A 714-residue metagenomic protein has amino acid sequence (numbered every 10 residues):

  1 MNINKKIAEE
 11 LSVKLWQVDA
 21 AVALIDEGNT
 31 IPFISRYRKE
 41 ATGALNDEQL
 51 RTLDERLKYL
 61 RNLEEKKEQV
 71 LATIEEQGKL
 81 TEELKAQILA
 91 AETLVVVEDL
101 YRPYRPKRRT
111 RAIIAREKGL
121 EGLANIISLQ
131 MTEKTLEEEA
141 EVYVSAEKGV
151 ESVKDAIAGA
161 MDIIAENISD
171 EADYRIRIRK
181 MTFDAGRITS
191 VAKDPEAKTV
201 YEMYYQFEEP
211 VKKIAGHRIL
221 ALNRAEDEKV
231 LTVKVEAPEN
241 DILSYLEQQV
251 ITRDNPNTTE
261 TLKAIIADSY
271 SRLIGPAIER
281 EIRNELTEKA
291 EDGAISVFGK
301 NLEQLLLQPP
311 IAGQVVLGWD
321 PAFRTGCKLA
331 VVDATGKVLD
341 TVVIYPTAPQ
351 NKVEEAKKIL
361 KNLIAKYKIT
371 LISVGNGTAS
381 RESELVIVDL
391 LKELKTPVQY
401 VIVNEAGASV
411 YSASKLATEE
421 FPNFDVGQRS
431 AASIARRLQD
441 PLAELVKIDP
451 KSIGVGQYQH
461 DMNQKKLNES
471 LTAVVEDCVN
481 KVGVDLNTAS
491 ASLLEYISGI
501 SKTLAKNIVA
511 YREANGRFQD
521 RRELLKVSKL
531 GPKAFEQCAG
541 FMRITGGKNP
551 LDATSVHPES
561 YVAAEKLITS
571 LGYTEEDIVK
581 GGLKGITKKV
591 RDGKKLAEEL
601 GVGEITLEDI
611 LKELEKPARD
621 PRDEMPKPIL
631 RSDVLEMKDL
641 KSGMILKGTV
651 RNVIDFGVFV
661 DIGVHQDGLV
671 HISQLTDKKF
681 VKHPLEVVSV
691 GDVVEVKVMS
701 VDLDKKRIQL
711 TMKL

Functional and structural regions predicted by a protein language model:
M1-D19, D26: Generic start-of-chain signal for non-secretory N-termini
A23-D26, P103, I114-E117, A221-A225 (+16 more regions): Replace "in large, NTP-powered and nucleic-acid-processing enzymes" with "in large, NTP-powered factors and other
Y37-K39, P238, P321, A334-T335 (+10 more regions): Short, ordered loop/turn segments at secondary-structure junctions
Q49-R51, Y59, L63-T73, Q77-G318 (+2 more regions): Duplex nucleic acid-engaging cores and interfaces of nucleic-acid transaction enzymes
E55, R61-K79, L89, E419-R517 (+4 more regions): Long, highly charged, low-complexity intrinsically disordered interaction regions that mediate electrostatic DNA/RNA
T73, Q87, L100, A225-P238 (+5 more regions): Structured, non-catalytic alpha/beta "coupling" segments that mediate domain-domain communication and provide generic
K180-R187, W319-F323, T378-A379, V403-V410 (+5 more regions): A glycine-rich phosphate-binding loop feature that marks nucleotide/adenosyl-phosphate handling sites
G547-K548, D552-L714: Single-stranded RNA-binding regions, centering on S1/OB-family and related RNA-binding modules
